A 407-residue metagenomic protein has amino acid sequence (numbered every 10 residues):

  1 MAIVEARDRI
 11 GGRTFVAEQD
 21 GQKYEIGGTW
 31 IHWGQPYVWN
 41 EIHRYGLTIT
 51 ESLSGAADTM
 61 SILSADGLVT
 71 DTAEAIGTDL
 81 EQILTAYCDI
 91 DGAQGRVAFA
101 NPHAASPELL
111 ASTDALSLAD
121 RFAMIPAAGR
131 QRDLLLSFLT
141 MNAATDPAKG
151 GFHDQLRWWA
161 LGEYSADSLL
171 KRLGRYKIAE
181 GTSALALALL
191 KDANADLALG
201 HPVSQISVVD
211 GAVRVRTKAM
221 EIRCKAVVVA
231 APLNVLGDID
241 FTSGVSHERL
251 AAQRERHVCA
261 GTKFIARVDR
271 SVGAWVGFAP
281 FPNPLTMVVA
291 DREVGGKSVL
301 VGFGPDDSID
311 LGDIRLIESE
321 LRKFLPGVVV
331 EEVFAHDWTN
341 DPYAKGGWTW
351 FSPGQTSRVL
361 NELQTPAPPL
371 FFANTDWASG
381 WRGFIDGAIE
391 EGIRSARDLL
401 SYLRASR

Functional and structural regions predicted by a protein language model:
M1-Q19: Glycine-rich FAD pyrophosphate-binding loop
Q22-G95: Dinucleotide-binding Rossmann-like beta1-alpha1 core, especially the glycine-rich loop that anchors the ADP
Y24-I31, H103-A111, K171-A179, L250-E255 (+2 more regions): Active-site rim elements
V69, S271-V276, I309-D310: Short helix-loop capping/hinge motifs at secondary-structure junctions, enriched in acidic/polar residues
F99-H201, A230, D240: Active-site/ligand-binding neighborhood in enzyme catalytic cores
H201-P202, S207-V208, R216-V276, K323: Central helical "cap/lid" subdomain
A212, G277-R407: Conserved flavin/dinucleotide-binding core of flavoenzymes
